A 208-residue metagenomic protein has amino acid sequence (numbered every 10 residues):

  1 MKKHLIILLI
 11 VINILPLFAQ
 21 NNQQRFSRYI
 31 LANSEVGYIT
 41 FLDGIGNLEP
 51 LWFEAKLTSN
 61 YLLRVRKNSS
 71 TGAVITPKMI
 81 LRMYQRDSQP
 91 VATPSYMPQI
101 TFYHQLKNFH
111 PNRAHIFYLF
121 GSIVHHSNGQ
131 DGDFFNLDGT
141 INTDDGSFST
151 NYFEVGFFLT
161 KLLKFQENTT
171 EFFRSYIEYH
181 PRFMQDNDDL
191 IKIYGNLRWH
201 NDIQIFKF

Functional and structural regions predicted by a protein language model:
H4-F18: Sec-dependent N-terminal signal peptides
I6-I7, L48, R64, H110-N112: Generic structural signal for short, flexible, solvent-exposed coil/loop and linker residues
A19-V65, I100: Short glycine/proline- and aromatic-enriched beta-strand/turn motifs that initiate or cap beta-hairpins
N21-E35, A73-K207: Outer-membrane pore/translocation modules
